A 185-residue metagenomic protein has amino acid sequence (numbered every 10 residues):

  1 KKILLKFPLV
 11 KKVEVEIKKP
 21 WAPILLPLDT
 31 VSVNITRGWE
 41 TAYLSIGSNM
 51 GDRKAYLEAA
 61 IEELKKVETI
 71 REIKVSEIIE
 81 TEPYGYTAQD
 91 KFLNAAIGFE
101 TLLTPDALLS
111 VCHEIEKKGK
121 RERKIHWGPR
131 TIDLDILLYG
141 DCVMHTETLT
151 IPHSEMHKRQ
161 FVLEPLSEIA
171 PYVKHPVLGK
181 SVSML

Functional and structural regions predicted by a protein language model:
K1-A42: N-terminal, polar/charged subdomain of small-to-medium soluble alpha/beta proteins
K11-V13, D29-V31, R71-K74, K91-A95 (+2 more regions): A generic structural signal for short beta-strands and their flanking turns/coil linkers
E16-P20, I78, L137-Y139: Short loop/turn motifs enriched for small/polar and acidic residues
E40-I61, T69: Extended accessory regions or peripheral subdomains of proteins
S48, I97-L103, L138-D141: Short beta-strand-to-loop capping motifs
N49, V75, P165: Residue-level signal for inorganic ion chemistry
A59, E63-T104: Short, surface-exposed acidic-centric catalytic microdomains
Y84-K91, L109, E114-L185: Flexible, gly/pro- and Lys/Arg-enriched active-site loops
